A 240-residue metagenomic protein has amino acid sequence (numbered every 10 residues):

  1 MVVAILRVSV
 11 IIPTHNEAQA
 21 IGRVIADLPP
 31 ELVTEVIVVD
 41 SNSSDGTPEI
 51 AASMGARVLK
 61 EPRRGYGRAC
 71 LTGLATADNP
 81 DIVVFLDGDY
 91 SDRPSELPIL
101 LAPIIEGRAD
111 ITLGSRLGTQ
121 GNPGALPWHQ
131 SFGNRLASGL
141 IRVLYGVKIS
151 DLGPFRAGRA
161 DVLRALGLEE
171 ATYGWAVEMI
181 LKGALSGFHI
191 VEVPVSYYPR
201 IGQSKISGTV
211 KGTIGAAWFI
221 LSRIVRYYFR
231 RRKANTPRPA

Functional and structural regions predicted by a protein language model:
R7-S9, E178: Cell-envelope/extracellular polymer assembly enzymes that use nucleotide-activated donors
I12-R23, N42: Active-site beta-to-alpha loop of glycosyltransferases that engages the nucleotide-sugar donor
A26-T34: Short, acidic, metal-binding catalytic loop of nucleotide-sugar glycosyltransferases
D40-P48: A conserved acidic beta->alpha catalytic loop
M54, L71-I82: Active-site nucleotide-sugar/metal-binding loop of Leloir-type enzymes
P62-R64, R68-T76, P94-Y173, R200-G215 (+2 more regions): Acceptor/aglycone-binding surface of glycosyltransferases and processive sugar-polymer synthases
P80-S91: Short beta-strand-to-loop acidic/aromatic patch adjacent to the donor-nucleotide binding site
V147, A171, L181-Y198: Catalytic donor-sugar/metal-binding loop of nucleotide-sugar-dependent glycosyltransferases
